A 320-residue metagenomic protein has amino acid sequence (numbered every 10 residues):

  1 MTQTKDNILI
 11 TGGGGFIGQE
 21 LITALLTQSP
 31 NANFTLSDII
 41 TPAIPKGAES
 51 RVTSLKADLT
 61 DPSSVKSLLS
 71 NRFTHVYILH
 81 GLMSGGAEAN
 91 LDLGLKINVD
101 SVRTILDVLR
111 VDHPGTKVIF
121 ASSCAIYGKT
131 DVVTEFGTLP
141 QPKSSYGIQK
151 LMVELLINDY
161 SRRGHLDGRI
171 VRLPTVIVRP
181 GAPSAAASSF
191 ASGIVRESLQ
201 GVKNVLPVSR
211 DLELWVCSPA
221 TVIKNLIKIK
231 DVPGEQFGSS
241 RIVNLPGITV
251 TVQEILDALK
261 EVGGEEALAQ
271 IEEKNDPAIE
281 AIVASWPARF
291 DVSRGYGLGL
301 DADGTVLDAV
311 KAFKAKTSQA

Functional and structural regions predicted by a protein language model:
I8-Q28: N-terminal Rossmann NAD(P)H-binding glycine-rich loop of SDR-like oxidoreductase domains
L59-I97: NAD(P)H-binding glycine-rich loop region in Rossmannoid oxidoreductase-like domains and their noncatalytic homologs
T60, A89, L93-T104, P140 (+2 more regions): Glycine-rich NAD(P)-binding loop of the Rossmann-fold in SDR/ketoreductase-type enzymes
R103-K143: Conserved Rossmann-fold NAD(P)-dependent oxidoreductase catalytic core, especially the SDR/UDP-sugar
K129-V132, K143-R169: Active-site Tyr-X1-5-Lys
N158-E213, P219-T221: NAD(P)-dependent short-chain dehydrogenase/reductase
T221-E280: Mid/C-terminal beta-alpha module of Rossmann-like enzyme folds, strongest in SDR-family dehydrogenases/epimerases
N275, P287, V292-G297, D301-A320: Amphipathic terminal alpha-helices
